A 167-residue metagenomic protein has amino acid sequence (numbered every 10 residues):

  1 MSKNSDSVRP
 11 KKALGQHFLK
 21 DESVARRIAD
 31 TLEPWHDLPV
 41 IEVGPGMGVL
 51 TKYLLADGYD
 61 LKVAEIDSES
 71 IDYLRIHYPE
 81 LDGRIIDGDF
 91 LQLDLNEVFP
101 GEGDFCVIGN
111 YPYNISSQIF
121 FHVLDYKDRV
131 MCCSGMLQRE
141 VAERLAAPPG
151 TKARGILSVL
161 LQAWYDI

Functional and structural regions predicted by a protein language model:
M1-I167: Catalytic cores of RNA-modifying enzymes
